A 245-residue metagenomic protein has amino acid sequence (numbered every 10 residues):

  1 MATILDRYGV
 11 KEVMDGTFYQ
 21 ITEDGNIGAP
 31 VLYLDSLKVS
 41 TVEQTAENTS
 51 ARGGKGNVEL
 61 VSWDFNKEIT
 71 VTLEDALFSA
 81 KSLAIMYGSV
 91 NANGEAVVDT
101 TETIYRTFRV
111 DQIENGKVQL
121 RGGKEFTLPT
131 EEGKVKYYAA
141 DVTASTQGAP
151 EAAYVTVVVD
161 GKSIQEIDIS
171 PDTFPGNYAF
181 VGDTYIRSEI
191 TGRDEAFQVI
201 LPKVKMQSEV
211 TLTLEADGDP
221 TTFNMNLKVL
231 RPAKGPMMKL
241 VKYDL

Functional and structural regions predicted by a protein language model:
A2-L245: Signature of extracytoplasmic/envelope-associated structural regions
